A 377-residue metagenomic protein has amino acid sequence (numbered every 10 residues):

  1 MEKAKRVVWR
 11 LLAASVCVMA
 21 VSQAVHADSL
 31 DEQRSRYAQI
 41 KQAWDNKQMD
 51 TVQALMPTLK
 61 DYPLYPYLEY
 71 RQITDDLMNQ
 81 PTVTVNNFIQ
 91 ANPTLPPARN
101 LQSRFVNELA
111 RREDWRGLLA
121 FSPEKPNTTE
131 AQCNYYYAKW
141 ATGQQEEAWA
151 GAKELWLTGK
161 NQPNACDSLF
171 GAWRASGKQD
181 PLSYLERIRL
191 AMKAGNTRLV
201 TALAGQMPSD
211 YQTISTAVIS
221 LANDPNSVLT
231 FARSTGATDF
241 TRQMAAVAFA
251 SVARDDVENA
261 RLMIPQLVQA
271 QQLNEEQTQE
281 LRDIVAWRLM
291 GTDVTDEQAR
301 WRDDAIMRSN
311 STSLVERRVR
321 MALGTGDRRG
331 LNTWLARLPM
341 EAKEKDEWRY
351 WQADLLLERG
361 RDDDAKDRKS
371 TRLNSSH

Functional and structural regions predicted by a protein language model:
V21-R71, S220: N-terminal leader/linker segments that initiate helical-solenoid repeat arrays
Q39, E69-Q72, F105, Y135 (+6 more regions): Structural register within alpha-helical repeat arrays
Q42, R71, D75, E108 (+6 more regions): Residue-level signature for tetratricopeptide repeat
M49-V52, P81, V85, A98 (+7 more regions): Solenoid-repeat scaffolds in large eukaryotic assemblies
T51-A150: Post-signal peptide N-terminal segment of secreted/secretory-pathway proteins
Q72-T74, I89-Q90, Q102-N107, R282-D293 (+3 more regions): Alpha-helical adaptor scaffolds
D367-S376: Conserved small/polar residues in nucleotide/adenosyl-binding loops
